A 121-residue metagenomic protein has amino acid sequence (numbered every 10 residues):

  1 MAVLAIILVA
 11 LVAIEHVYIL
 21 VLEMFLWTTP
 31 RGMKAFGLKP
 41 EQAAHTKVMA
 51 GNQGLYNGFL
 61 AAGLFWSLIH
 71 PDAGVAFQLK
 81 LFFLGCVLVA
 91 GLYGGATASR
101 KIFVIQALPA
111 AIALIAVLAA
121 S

Functional and structural regions predicted by a protein language model:
V3-F25: N-terminal signal-anchor transmembrane alpha helix
I6, G51-G54, L81, V104: Internal alpha-helical transmembrane segments of multi-pass membrane proteins, especially GPCRs
I7-A10, I14, L55, G85 (+1 more regions): Hydrophobic residues within alpha-helical transmembrane segments of multi-pass solute transporters/permease subunits
M24-G32, D72, S99, F103 (+1 more regions): Transmembrane helix-loop junctions in multipass membrane proteins, especially transporters and channels
M24-T46: Cytosolic, membrane-interface loops and tails of multi-pass inner-membrane proteins
Q42-F59: Interfacial helix-start motif at the membrane-water boundary
F65-L92, A96-L108: Transmembrane helix-loop-helix
P109-S121: Small-residue-rich segments of transmembrane alpha-helices in multi-pass membrane proteins, especially helix faces
